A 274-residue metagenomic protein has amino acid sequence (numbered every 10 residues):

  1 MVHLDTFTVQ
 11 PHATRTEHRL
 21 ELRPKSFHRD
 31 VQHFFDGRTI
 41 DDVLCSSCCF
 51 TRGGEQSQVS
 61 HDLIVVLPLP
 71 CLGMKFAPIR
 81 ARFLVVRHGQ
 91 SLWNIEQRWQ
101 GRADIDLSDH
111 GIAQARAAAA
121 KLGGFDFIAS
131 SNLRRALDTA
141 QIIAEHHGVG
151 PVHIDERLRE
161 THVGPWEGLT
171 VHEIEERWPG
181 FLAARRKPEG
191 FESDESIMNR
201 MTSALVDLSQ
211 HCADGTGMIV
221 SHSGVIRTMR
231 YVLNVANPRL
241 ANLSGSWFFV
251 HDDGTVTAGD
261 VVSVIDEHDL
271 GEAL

Functional and structural regions predicted by a protein language model:
M1-A13, V31, I40-D42, L67: Hydrophobic helix segments
T8-Q10, S26-D30, G53-Q56: Intrinsic low-complexity, disordered N-terminal segments enriched in polar/charged/small residues
T16, E21, H28-Q32, D36-S47 (+1 more regions): Periodic, rod-like helical contexts
F76, G123-R157, H251-L274: Conserved histidine-centered catalytic loops in small-molecule metabolism enzymes
P78-G150, R177, L182, E195 (+1 more regions): Active-site-proximal alpha-helix that buttresses catalytic centers in soluble enzyme cores
F83, G215-S223: Generic beta-sheet signal
D106, E145-S203, T257-D260, L274: Phosphate-handling substructures
V235-D260: Domain-level recognition of soluble alpha/beta enzyme cores, biased toward histidine phosphatases/phosphomutases
